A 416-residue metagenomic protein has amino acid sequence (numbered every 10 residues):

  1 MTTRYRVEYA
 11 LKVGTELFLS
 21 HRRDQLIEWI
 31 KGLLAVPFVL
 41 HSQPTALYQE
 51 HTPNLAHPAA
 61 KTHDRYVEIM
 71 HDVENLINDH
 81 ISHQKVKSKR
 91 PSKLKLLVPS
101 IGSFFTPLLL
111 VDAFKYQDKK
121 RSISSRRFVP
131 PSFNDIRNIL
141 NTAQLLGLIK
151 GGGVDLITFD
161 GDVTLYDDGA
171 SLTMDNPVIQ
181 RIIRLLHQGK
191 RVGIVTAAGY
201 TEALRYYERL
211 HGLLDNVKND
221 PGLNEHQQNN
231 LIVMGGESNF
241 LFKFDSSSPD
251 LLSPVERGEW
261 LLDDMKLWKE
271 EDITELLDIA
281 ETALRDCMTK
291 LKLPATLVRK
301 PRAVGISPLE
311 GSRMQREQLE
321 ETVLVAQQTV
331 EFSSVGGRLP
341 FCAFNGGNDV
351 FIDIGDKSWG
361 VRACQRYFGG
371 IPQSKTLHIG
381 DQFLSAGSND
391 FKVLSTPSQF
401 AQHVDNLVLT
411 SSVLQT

Functional and structural regions predicted by a protein language model:
M1-F159, N176-R181, G212, V217-K218 (+1 more regions): Non-catalytic pre-domain segments flanking phosphatase-related domains
F128-S132, A170-M174, A198-L210, I352-G360 (+1 more regions): Phosphate/oxyanion-binding active-site loops and adjacent basic polyanion-contact surfaces
I149-L172, G193-T196, V233, D390: Asp-based phosphoryl-transfer active-site loop
I157-D162, A197, G235-N239, F244-S247 (+2 more regions): Short loop/turn segments at strand-loop or loop-helix junctions that form parts of catalytic or ligand-binding pockets
G169-L172, A197, Y206-Y207, D245-S248 (+3 more regions): Short coil/turn segments at secondary-structure boundaries
P177-T296: Active-site phosphate-binding/coordination module
T196, V361, P372-Q415: Acidic, Mg2+-coordinating phosphoryl-transfer loop and its flanking beta/alpha structural elements, shared across
E281-L377: Conserved acidic, metal-coordinating active-site core of Asp-based, Mg2+-dependent phosphoryl-transfer enzymes
